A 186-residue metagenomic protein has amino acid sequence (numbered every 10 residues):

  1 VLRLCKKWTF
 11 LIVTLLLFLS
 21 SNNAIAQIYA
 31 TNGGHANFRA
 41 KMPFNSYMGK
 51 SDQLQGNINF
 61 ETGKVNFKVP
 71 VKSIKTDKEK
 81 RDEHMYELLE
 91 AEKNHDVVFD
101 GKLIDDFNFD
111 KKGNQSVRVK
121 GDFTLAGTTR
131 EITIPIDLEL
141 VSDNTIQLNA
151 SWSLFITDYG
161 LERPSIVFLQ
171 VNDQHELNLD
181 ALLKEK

Functional and structural regions predicted by a protein language model:
V1, L17-L19, I58: Generic structural signal for beta-strand residues in well-ordered domains
V1-I12: Bacterial N-terminal signal peptides that target proteins for export
K6, N23-A24: Short linear motifs in intrinsically disordered/low-complexity regions
F10-S21: Bacterial N-terminal signal peptides
I25-K186: Low-complexity, acidic/polar, glycine-enriched regions of mature
